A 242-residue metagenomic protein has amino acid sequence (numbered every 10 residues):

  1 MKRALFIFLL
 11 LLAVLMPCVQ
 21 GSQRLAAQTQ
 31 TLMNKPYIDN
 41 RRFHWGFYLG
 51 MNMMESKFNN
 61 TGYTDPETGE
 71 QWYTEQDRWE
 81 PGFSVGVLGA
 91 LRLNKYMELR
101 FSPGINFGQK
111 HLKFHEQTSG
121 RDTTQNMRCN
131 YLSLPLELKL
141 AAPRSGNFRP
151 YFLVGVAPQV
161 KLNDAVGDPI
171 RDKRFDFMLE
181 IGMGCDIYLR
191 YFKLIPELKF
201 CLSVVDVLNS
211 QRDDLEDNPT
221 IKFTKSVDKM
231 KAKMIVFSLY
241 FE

Functional and structural regions predicted by a protein language model:
M1-A4: Positively charged n-region of N-terminal signal peptides that target proteins for export
F6-V14: Hydrophobic helical h-region of N-terminal Sec-dependent signal peptides in bacterial secretory/periplasmic proteins
V14-R24: C-terminal segment of classical bacterial N-terminal signal peptides
S22-P81, Y240-E242: Short glycine/proline- and aromatic-enriched beta-strand/turn motifs that initiate or cap beta-hairpins
L32, L189-E242: Predominantly the C-terminal beta-signal and adjacent terminal strand-loop region of outer-membrane beta-barrel
N34, D39-F43, M51-K57, L88-D164 (+1 more regions): Gram-negative (and chloroplast) outer-membrane scaffold detector with strong preference for beta-barrel transmembrane
H44-G46, E80-V85, C129-P135, D176-E180 (+1 more regions): Transmembrane beta-barrel architecture of outer-membrane proteins
E55-E80, G108-C129, Q159-R174, V207-L215 (+1 more regions): Extracellular/periplasm-exposed beta-strand and loop segments of Gram-negative cell-envelope proteins, dominated by
